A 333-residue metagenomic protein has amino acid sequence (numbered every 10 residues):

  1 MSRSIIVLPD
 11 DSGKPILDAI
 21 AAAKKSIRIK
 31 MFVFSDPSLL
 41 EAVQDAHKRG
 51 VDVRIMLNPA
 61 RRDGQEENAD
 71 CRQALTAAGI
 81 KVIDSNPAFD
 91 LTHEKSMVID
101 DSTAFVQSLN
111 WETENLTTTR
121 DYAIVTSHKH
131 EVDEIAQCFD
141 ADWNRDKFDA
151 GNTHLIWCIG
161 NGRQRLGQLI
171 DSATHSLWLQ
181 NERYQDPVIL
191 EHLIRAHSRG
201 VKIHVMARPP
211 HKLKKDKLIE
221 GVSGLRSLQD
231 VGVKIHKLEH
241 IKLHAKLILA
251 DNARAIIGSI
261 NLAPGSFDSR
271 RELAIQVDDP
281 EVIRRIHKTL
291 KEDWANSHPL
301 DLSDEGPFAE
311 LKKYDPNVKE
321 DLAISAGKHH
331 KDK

Functional and structural regions predicted by a protein language model:
M1-L17, D36-A104, L109-G151, I159-Q164 (+3 more regions): PLD/PLD-like phosphodiesterase catalytic module centered on the HKD motif
I27: Active-site metal-binding motif and surrounding structural segment of the metallo-beta-lactamase
K30-V33: Pepsin/retropepsin-fold aspartyl endopeptidases
